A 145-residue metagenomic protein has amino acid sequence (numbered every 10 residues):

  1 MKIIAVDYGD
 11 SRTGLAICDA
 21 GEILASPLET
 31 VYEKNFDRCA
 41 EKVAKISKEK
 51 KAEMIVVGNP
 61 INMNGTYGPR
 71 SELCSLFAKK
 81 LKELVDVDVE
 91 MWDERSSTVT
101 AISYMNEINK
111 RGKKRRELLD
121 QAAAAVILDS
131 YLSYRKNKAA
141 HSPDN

Functional and structural regions predicted by a protein language model:
K2-I3, S11-N145: Phosphate- and other anionic-substrate recognition elements at nucleic-acid/protein interfaces
D7: Conserved catalytic-loop position in the HRD/HxD motif
